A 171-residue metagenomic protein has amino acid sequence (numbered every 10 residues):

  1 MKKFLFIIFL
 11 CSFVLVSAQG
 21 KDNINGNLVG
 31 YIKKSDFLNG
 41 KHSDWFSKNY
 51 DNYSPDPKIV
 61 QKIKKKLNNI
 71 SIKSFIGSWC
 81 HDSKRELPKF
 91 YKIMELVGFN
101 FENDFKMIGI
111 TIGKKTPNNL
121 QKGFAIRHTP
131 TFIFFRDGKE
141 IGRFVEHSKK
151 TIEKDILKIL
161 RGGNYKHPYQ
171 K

Functional and structural regions predicted by a protein language model:
M1-D22: Bacterial Sec-dependent N-terminal signal peptides
G20-L67: N-terminal leader/targeting and pre-domain segments
N68, R85, K92-F99, R161: Sec-exported extracytoplasmic/periplasmic mature domains
I72-G77, F101-T116: Thiol-based oxidoreductase modules, predominantly thioredoxin-like and allied folds used for disulfide exchange
G77-P88: Conserved redox-active cysteine motifs that mediate thiol-disulfide chemistry, especially di-cysteine Cys-X(1-2)-Cys
K115-H128: Structural alpha/beta surface segment adjacent to cysteine/selenocysteine redox centers across thiol/disulfide enzymes
H128, I133-K171: Non-catalytic, surface beta->alpha helical segment in thiol-disulfide oxidoreductase systems
